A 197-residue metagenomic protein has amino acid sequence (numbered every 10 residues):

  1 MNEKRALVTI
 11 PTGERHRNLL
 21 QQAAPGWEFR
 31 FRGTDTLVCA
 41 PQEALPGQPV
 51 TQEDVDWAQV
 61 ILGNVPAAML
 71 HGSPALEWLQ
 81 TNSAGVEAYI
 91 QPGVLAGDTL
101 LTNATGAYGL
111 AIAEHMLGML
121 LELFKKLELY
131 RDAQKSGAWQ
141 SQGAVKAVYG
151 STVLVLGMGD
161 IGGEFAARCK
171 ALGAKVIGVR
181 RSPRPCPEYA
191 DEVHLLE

Functional and structural regions predicted by a protein language model:
M1-A58: N-terminal glycine-/charge-rich "phosphate-binding" loop or analogous flexible N-terminal tail
E3, D98, Y149-T152: Phosphate-coordination loops involved in phosphoryl transfer and adenosine-cofactor binding
P11-E14, G63-A68, G85-V86, G178-P185: Short, polar loop motifs at secondary-structure junctions
L20, I61, L79, M116 (+2 more regions): Generic structural signal for small/hydrophobic residues in well-ordered secondary structure, especially within
E28-R30, E77, L100, K175 (+1 more regions): Conserved beta-strand segments of alpha/beta enzyme cores
G47-D54, A67-L70, C186-E197: Short acidic low-complexity segments
D56-Q134, Q142-K146: Phosphate/diphosphate ligand-binding glycine-rich loop within oxidoreductases
A144-E197: Rossmann-like dinucleotide/phosphate-binding beta-alpha-beta segment
